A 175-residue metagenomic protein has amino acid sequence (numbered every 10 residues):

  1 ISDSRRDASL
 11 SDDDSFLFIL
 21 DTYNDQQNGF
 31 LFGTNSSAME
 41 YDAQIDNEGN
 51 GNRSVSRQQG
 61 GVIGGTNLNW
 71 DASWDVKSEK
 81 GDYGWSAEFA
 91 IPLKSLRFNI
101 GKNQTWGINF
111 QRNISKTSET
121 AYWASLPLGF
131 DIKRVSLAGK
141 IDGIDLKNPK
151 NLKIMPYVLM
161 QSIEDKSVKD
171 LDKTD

Functional and structural regions predicted by a protein language model:
I1-D175: Structural preference for beta-rich elements and adjacent junctions enriched in aromatics
